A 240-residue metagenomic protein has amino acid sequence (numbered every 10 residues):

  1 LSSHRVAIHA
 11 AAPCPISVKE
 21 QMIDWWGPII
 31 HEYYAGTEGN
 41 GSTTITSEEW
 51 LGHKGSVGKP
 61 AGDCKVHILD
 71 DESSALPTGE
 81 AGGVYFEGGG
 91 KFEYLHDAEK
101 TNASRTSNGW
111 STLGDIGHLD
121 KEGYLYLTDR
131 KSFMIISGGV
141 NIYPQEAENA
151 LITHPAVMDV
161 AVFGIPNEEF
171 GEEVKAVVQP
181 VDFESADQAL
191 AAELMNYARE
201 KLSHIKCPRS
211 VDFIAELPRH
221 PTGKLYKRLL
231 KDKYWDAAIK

Functional and structural regions predicted by a protein language model:
L1-H4, A61, V157, Q179 (+1 more regions): Core-facing hydrophobic residues within beta-strands of well-ordered domains
L1-H53, K65, E72-A75: Gly/Ser/Thr-rich phosphate-binding loop
A10, H31-E38, G58-P60, F163-P166 (+1 more regions): Beta-strand->loop->alpha-helix junctions that form or flank phosphate-binding loops in nucleotide-handling enzymes
P13, I45, G52-D97, S104: Adenylate-forming AMP-binding core of the ANL superfamily, especially NRPS adenylation
H67-I68, H118, P218: Hydrophobic beta-strand positions
E72-A75, F86-G88, F92-E93, K100-A103 (+3 more regions): AMP-binding/adenylate-forming catalytic core of the ANL superfamily
V211-T222: Short proline/glycine- and acidic-rich turn/helix-capping motifs at secondary-structure junctions
D232-K240: Acidic/polar alpha-helix N-cap and adjacent early helical turns within long charge-rich amphipathic helices/linkers
